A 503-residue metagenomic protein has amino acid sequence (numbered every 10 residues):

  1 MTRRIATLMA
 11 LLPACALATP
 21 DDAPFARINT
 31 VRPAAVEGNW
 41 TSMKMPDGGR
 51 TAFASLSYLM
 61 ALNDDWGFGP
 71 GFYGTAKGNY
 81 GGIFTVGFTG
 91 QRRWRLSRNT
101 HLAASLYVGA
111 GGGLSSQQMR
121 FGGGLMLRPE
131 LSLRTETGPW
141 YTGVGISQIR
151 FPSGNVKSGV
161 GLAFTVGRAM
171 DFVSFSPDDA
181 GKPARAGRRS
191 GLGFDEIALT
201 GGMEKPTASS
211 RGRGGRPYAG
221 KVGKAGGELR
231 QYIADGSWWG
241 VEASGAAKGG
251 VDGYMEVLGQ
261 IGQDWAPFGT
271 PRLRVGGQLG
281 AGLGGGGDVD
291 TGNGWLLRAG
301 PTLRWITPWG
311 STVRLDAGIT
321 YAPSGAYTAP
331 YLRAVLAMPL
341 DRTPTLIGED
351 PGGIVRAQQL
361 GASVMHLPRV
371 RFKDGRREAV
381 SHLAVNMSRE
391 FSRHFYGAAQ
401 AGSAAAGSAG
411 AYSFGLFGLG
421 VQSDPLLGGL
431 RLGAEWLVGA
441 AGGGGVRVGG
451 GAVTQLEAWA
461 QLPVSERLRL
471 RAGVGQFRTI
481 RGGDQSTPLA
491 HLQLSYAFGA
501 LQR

Functional and structural regions predicted by a protein language model:
P24-S42, D64-F68, L102-L106, R188-T207 (+3 more regions): Transmembrane beta-strand segments of Gram-negative outer membrane beta-barrel proteins
A34, D64-P70, R98-L102, T135-V144 (+9 more regions): Repeated loop/turn-to-beta-strand initiation elements of outer-membrane beta-barrel proteins
W40-K44, F72-G78, R92, V108-S116 (+15 more regions): Transmembrane beta-strands of outer-membrane beta-barrel pores
W40-L56, G71, A76, M203-G226 (+1 more regions): Surface-exposed strand-loop-strand hairpins of Gram-negative outer-membrane beta-barrel proteins
G48-A54, Y80-V86, G123-L127, V156-L162 (+8 more regions): Residues that define the transmembrane beta-barrel architecture of outer-membrane proteins
S57-L59, Q91-R93, S132-E136, G143 (+10 more regions): Transmembrane beta-barrel domains of outer membrane proteins
L59-S116, E228-G287, A384-V453, E457: Gram-negative (and chloroplast) outer-membrane scaffold detector with strong preference for beta-barrel transmembrane
S158-K182, E196-P206, T328-P351, V355-R369 (+1 more regions): Outer-membrane beta-barrel "beta-signal"
